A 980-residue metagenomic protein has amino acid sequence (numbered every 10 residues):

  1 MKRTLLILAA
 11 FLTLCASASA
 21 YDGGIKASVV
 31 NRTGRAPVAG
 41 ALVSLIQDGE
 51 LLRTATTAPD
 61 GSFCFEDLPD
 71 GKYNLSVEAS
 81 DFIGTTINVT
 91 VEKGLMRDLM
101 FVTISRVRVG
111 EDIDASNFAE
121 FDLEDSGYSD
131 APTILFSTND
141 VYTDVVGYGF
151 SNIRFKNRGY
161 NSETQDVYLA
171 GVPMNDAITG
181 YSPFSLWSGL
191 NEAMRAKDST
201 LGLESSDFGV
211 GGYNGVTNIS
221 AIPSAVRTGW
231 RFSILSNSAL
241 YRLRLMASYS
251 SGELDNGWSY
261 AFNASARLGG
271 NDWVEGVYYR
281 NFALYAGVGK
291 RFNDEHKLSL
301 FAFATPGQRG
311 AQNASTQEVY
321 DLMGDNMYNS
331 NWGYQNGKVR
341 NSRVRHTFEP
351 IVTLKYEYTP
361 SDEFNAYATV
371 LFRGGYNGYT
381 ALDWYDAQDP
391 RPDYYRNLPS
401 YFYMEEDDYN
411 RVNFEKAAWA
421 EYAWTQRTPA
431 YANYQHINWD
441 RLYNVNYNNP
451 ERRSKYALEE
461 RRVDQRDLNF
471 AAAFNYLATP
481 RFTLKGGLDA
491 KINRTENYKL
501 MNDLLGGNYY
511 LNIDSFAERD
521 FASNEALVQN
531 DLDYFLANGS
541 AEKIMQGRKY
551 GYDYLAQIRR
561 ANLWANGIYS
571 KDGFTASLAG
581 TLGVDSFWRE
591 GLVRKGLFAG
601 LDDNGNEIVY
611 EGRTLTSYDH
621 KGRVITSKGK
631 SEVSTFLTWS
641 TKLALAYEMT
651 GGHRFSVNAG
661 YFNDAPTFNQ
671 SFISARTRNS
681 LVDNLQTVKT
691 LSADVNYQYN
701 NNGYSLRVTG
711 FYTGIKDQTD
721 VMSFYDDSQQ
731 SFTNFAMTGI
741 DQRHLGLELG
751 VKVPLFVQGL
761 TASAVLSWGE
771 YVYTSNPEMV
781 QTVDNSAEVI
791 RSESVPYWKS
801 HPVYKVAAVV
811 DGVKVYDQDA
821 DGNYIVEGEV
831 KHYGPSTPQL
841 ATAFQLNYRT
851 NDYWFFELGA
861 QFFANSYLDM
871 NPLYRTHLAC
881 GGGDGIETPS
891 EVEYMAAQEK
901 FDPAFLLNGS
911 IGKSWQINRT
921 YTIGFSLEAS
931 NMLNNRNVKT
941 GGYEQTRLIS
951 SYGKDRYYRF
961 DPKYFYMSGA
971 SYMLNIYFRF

Functional and structural regions predicted by a protein language model:
G24, S236-G269, W273-Q312, V344-E363 (+2 more regions): Transmembrane beta-barrel wall of Gram-negative outer-membrane proteins
P132-P173: Extracytoplasmic beta-strand/coil segments of soluble accessory domains associated with Gram-negative outer-membrane
I134-L135, V141-V145, V172-L203, S220-I222 (+1 more regions): Short acidic/polar hinge/loop motifs at secondary-structure boundaries that mediate gating or recognition
K297-K355, G378-E459, S523-G547, V721-F724: Acidic/polar loop-and-plug regions of large Gram-negative outer-membrane beta-barrel proteins
N365-T369, S656, G660, Q670 (+4 more regions): Membrane-embedded beta-barrel scaffold of Gram-negative outer-membrane proteins
Q465-D467, L477-K485, D489-L500, L505-G506 (+6 more regions): Structural signature of Gram-negative outer-membrane beta-barrels, strongest in the C-terminal barrel of TonB-dependent
S570, F711-G714, F735-L873, Y977: Gram-negative outer-membrane beta-barrel transporters
I715-D717, F862-D884, K913-F980: C-terminal beta-signal and adjacent terminal beta-strands/loops of Gram-negative outer-membrane beta-barrel proteins
